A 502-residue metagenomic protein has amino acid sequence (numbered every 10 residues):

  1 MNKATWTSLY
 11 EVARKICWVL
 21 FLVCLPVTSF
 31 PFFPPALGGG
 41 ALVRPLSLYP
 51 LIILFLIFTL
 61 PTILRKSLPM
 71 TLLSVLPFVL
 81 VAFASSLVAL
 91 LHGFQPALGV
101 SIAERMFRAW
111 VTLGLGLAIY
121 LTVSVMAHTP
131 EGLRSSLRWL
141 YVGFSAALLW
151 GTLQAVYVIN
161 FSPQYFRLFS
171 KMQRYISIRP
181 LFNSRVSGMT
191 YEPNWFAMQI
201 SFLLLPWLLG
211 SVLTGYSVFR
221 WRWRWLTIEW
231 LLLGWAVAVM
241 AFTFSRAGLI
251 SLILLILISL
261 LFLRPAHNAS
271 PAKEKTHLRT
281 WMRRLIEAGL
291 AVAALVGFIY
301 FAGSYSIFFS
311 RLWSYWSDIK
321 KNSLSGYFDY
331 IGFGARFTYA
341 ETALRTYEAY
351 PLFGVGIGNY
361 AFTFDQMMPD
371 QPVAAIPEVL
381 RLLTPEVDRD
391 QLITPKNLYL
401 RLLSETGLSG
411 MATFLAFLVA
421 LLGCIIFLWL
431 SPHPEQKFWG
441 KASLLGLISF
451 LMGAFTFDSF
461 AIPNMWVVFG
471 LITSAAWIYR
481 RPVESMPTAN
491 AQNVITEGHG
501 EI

Functional and structural regions predicted by a protein language model:
M1-P96, V100, E104, H128-R134 (+7 more regions): Transmembrane signal-anchor hairpin modules in multi-pass inner-membrane enzymes, especially those that act on
K15, L22, I53-L56, L252-L260 (+2 more regions): Transmembrane alpha-helices of multi-pass inner-membrane enzymes
F30-L37, R174-M189, R381-L400: Juxtamembrane membrane-water interface segments that cap and precede transmembrane helices
A36-G40, T190-N194, T243-S251, T394 (+1 more regions): Membrane-interface catalytic loops of GT-C/OST-like multi-pass glycosylation enzymes that act
G40-L60, F107-A118, F196-L204, I250-L257 (+3 more regions): Membrane-embedded alpha-helical segments of multi-pass membrane proteins, especially the transmembrane helices
V79-F83, G114-T122, R134-R279, Y300 (+5 more regions): Alpha-helical transmembrane segments of multi-pass inner-membrane proteins
L149, A155-I159, T243, L260-I331 (+4 more regions): A membrane-periplasm/extracellular boundary helix in multi-pass inner-membrane enzymes that assemble envelope glycans
G326-E341, A349, F353-T406: Long extracytoplasmic/lumenal interhelical loops at the membrane interface of multi-pass membrane proteins
